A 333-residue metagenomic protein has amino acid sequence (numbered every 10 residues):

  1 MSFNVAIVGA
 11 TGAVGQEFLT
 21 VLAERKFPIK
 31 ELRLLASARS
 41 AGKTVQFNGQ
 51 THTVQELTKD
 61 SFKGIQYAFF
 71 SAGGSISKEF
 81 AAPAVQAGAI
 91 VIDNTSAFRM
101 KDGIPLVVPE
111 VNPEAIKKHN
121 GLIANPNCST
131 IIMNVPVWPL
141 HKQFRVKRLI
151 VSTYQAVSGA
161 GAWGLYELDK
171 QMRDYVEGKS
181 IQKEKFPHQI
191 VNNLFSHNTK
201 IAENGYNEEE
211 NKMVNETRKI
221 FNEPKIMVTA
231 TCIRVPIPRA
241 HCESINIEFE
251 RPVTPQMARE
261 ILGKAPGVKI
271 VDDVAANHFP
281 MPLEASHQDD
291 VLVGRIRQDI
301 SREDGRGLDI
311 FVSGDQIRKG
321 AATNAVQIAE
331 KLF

Functional and structural regions predicted by a protein language model:
M1-I190, K225-M227, E260, N277 (+4 more regions): N-terminal Rossmann-like NAD(P) cofactor-binding subdomain of oxidoreductases, focused on the glycine-rich
A38-S40, C128-S129, T153-A160, L194-I201 (+2 more regions): Glycine-rich beta-alpha junction loops
A160-G161, E203, G320-A321: Short helix/loop capping segments that flank catalytic or ligand/cofactor-binding pockets
E167, H188-F195, I237-C242: Active-site-proximal catalytic alpha-helix in oxidoreductases
Q189, N193, K212-K219, S244 (+2 more regions): Non-catalytic alpha-helical scaffold/packing segments enriched in small hydrophobic residues
N193-P238: Oxyanion-binding "anion nests"
I226-F333: C-terminal active-site/capping subdomain that shapes the small-molecule cofactor and substrate pocket of enzyme
